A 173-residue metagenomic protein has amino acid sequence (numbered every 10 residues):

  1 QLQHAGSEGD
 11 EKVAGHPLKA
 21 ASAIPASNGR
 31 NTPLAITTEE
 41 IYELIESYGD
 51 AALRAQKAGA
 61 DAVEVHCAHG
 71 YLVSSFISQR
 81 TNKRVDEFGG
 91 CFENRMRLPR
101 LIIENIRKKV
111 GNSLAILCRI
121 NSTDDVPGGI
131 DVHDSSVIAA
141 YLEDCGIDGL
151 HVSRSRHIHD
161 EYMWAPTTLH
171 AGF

Functional and structural regions predicted by a protein language model:
Q1-F173: Flavin-dependent oxidoreductase catalytic cores
